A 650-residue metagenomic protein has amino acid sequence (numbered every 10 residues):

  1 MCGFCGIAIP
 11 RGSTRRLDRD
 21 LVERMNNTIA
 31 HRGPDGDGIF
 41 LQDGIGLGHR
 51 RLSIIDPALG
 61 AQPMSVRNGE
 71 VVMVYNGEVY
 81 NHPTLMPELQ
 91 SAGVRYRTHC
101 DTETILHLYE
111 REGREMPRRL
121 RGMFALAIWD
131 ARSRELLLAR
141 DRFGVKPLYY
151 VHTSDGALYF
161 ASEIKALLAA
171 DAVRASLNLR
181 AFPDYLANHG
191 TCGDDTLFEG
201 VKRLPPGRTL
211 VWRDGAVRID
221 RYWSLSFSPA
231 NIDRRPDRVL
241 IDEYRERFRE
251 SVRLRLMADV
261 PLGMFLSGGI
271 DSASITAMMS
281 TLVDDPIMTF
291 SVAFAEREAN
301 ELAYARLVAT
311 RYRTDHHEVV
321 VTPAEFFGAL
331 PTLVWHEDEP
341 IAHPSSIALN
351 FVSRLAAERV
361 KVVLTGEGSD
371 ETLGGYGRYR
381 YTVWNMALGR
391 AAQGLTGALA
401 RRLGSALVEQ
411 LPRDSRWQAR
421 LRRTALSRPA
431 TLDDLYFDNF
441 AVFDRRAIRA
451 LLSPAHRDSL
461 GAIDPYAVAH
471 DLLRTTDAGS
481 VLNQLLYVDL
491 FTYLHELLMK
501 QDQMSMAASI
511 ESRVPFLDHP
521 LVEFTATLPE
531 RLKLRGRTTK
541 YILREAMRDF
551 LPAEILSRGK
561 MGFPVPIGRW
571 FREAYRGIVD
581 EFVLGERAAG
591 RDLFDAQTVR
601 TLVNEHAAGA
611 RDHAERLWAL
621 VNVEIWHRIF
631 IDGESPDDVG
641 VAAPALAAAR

Functional and structural regions predicted by a protein language model:
M1-E337, L349, S353, R548-D549 (+7 more regions): Cysteine-centered catalytic environments shared across enzyme families
M1-F4, I9, E23, A169 (+6 more regions): Adenosyl-5′-phosphate
I39, P147-Y150, S274-A277, T372 (+6 more regions): Generic hydrophobic alpha-helical membrane-span motif
M73, E409, D414: Short helix-loop capping/hinge segments that flank enzyme active sites or metal/cofactor-binding pockets
M279-V283, R380, P529: Active-site catalytic pocket residues across diverse enzymes, especially alpha/beta-hydrolases
L333-W335, G377-W384, D637-D638: Short secondary-structure boundary/capping segments
D338-H343: Short, flexible loop segments at the rims of nucleotide/cofactor-binding pockets, characterized by
F351-L411, L498, D502-L521: Active-site adenylate/phosphate-handling loop in enzymes that bind or generate adenylated species
